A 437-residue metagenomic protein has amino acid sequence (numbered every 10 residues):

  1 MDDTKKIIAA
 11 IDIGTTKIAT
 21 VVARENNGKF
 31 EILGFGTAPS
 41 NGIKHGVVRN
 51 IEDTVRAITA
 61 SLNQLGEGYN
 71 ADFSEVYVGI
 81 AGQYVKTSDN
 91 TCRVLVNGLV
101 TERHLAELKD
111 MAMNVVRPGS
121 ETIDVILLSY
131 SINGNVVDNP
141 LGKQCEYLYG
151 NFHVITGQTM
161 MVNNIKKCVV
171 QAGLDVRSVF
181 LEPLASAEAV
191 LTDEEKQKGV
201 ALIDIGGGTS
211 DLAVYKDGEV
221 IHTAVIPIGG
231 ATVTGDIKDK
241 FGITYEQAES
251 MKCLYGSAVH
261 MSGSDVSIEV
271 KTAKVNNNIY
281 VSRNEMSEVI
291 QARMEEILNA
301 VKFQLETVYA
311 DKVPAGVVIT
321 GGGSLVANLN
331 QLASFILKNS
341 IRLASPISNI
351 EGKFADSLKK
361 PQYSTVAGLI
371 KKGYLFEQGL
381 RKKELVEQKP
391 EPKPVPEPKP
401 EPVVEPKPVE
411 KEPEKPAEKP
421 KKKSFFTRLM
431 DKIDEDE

Functional and structural regions predicted by a protein language model:
M1-K17, V21-V200, T244-E246, S250-M286 (+2 more regions): Nucleotide/phosphate-binding catalytic cleft detector across ATP-hydrolyzing and phosphate-transferring enzymes
A10-I11, T20, V78, V169 (+5 more regions): Residue-level signature of catalytic and energy-coupling elements of molecular machines, predominantly ATP/GTP-dependent
I11-K17, I80-A81, E194, L202-T209 (+3 more regions): A short acidic Gly-Thr/Ser loop motif
G157, V259, V313-I336: Glycine-rich phosphate-binding loops at beta-strand->alpha-helix junctions
L181-E188, T232, S348-E351: Short acidic loop-to-helix transition motifs that present clustered carboxylates
I221-H222, G235, E285, N349-D356: Short beta-alpha connecting loops at secondary-structure transitions that line or flank enzyme active sites
P227-T244: A conserved active-site cap/scaffold subdomain adjacent to cofactor or substrate pockets
A344-K389: Glycine-rich phosphate-binding/hydrolytic loop that grips phosphoryl groups
